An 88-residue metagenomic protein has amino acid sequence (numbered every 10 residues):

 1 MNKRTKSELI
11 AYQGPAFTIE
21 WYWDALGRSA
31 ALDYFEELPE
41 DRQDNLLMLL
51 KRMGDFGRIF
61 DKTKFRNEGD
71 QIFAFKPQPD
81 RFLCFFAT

Functional and structural regions predicted by a protein language model:
M1-P79: Basic, Lys/Arg-enriched alpha-helical interface segments
R81-L83: Histidine-centered divalent-metal-coordination microenvironment in nucleic-acid enzymes
F85-T88: Active-site beta-strand-loop-beta-strand hairpin of nuclease catalytic cores that positions key catalytic residues
